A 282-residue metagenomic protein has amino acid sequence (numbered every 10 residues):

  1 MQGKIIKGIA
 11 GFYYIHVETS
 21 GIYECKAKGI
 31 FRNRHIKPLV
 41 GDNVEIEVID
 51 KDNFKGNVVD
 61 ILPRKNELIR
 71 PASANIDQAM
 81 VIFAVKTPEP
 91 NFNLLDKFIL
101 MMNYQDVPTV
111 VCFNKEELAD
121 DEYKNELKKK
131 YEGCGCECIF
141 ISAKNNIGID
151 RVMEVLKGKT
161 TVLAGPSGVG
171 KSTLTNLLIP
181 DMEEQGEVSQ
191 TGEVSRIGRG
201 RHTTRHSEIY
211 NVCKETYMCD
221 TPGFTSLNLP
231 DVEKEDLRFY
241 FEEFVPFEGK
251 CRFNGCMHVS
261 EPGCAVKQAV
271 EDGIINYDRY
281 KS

Functional and structural regions predicted by a protein language model:
M1-I9: Structural detector for short beta-strands of small beta-barrel domains
G11, G29, H35-D52, L62-Q78 (+7 more regions): Helix-rich effector regions associated with P-loop NTPase G domains
Y13-V17, C25, I46: SH3/SH3-like beta-barrel fold
G21-I30: Short, structured beta-strand/loop micro-motifs enriched in basic residues and often containing a Trp
N93-N103: Histidine-anchored nucleotide/phosphate-binding helix
E117-V169: Canonical P-loop GTPase G-domain recognition
